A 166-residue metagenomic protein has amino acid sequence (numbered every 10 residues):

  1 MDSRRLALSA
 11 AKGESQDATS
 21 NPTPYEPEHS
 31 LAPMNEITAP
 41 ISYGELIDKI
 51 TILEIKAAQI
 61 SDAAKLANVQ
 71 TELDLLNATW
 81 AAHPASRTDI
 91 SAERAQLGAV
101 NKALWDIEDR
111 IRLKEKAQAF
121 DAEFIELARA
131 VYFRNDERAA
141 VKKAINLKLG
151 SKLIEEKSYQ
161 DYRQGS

Functional and structural regions predicted by a protein language model:
M1-D2, D121: Alpha-helix initiation/capping motif
D2-K12: Extreme N-terminal basic, low-complexity initiation segments that serve as generic localization/processing leaders
R5-A7, S30, K148: Acidic/proline-rich low-complexity IDRs
L8-A10, P22-P24, A32: Glycine-centered signal
P33-S166: Extended, charge-rich alpha-helical interface modules
